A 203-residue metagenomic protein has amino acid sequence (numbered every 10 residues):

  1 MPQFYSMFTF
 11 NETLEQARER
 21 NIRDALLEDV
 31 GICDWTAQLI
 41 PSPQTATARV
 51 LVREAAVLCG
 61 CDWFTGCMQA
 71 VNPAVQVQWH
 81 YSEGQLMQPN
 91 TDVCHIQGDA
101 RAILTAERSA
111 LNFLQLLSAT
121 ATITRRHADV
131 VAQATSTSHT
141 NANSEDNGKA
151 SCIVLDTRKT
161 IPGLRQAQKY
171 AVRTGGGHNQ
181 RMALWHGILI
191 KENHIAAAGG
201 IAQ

Functional and structural regions predicted by a protein language model:
P2-Q203: Acidic/glycine-rich phosphate/pyrophosphate-binding loops and surrounding catalytic core that coordinate Mg2+
